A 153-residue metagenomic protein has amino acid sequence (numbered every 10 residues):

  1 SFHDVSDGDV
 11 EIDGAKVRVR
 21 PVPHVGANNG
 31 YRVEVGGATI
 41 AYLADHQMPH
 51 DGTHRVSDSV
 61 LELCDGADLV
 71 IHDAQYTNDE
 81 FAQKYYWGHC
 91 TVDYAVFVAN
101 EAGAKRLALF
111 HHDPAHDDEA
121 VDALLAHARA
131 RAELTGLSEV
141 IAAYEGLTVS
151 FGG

Functional and structural regions predicted by a protein language model:
S1-F2, A123: Active-site neighborhood of divalent metal-dependent phosphoester bond hydrolases
F2-L63, E145-G153: Core dinuclear metal-dependent hydrolase active-site scaffold
H50-E139, A143-Y144: Cap/insert and terminal regions of metallo-dependent hydrolase folds
